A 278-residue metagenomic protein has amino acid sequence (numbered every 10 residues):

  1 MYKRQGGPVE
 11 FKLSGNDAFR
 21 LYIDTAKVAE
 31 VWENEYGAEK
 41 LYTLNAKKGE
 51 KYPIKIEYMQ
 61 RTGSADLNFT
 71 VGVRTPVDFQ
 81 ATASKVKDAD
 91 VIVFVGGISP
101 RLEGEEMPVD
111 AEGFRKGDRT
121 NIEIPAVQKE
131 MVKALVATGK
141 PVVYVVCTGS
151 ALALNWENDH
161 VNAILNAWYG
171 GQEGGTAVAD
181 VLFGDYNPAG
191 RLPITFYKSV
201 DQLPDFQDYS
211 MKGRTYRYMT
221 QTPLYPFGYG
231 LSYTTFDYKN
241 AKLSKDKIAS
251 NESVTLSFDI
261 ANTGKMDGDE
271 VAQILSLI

Functional and structural regions predicted by a protein language model:
K3-I278: C-terminal non-catalytic regions of proteins with extracellular/luminal or membrane-system context
